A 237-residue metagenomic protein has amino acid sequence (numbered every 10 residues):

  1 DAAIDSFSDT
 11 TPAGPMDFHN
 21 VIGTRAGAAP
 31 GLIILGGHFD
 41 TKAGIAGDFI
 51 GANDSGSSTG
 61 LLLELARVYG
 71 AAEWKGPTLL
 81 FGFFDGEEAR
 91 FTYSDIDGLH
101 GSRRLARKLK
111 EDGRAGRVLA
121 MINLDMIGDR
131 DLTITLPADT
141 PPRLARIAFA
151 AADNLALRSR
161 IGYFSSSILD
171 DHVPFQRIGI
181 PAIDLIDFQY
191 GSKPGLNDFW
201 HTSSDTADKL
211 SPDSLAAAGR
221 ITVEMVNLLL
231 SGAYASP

Functional and structural regions predicted by a protein language model:
D1, A29-I33, K75-L79, R114-A120 (+2 more regions): Loop/turn elements at helix/coil->beta-strand transitions in domains of secreted/extracellular proteins
D1-A26: A non-catalytic alpha/beta surface segment that caps or lines the substrate-entry region of metallo-dependent hydrolase
A2, R25, G37, A43 (+8 more regions): Sec/Tat-exported extracytoplasmic proteins
A3-I4, I22-T24, L32-G37, L80-F83 (+5 more regions): Structural recognition of the beta-strand scaffold that forms the well-ordered cores of secreted hydrolase catalytic
S8, D129-P237: Active-site-adjacent substrate-binding region of metalloamidase/peptidase-like peptide-processing proteins
S8-P12, G27-A29, F39-A43, G86-R90 (+3 more regions): Solvent-exposed loop/turn segments at secondary-structure junctions within structured extracellular/periplasmic domains
D17, A46-I147, S167: Acidic/histidine-rich catalytic neighborhood of metal-dependent amide-processing enzymes
